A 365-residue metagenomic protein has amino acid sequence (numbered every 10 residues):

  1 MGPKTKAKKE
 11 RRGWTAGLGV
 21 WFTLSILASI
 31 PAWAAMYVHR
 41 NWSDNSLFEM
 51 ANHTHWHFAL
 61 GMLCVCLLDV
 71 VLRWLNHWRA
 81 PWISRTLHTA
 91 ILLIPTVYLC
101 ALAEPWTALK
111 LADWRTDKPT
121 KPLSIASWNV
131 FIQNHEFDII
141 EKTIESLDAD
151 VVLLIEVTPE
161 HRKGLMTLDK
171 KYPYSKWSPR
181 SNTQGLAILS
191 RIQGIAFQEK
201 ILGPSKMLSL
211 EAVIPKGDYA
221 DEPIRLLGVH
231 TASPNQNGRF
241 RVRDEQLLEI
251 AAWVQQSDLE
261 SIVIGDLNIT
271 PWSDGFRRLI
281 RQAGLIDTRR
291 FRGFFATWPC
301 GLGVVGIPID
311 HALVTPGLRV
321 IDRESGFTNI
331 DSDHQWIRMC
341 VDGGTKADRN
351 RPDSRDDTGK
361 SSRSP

Functional and structural regions predicted by a protein language model:
M1-G17, H39, V70-W78: N-terminal Lys/Arg-rich, disordered targeting/topogenic segments
A7-E10, P31-V38, G284-R289: Compositionally biased, charge-rich terminal segments
E10-L24, R79-I91, N268: N-terminal Sec-pathway targeting helices
W21-R73: Membrane-embedded alpha-helical segments of integral membrane proteins
A34-N41, L67-W78, V97-L111: Structural signature of transmembrane alpha-helix termini at the membrane-water interface
L60-L92: Cytosolic-side transmembrane helix boundary signature
A80-S146: N-terminal signal-anchor transmembrane helix
I125-A126, F131-S146, V151-P365: Soluble catalytic domains of enzymes that build or remodel membrane lipids, polysaccharides, and related
